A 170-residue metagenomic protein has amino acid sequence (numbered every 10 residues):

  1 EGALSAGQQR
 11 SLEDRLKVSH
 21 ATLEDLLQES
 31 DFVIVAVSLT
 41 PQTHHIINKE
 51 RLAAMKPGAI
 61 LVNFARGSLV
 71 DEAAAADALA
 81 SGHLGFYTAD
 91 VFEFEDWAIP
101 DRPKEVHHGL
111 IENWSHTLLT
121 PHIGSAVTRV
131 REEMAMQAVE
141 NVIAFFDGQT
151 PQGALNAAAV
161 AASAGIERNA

Functional and structural regions predicted by a protein language model:
G2-H108: Rossmann-like adenosine-cofactor binding region
G58, F64-A170: Rossmann-like dinucleotide-binding domain for NAD(H)/NADP(H)
